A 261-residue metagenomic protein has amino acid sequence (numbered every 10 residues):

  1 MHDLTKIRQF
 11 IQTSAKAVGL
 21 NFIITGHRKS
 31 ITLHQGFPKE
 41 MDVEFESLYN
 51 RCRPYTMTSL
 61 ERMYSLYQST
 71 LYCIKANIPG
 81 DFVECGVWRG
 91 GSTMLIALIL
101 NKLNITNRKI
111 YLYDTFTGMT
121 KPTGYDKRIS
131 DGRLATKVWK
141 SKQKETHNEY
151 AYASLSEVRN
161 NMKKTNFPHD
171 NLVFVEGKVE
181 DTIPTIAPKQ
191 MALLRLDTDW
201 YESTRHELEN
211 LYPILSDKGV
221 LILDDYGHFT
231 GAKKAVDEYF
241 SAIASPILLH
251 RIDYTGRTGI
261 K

Functional and structural regions predicted by a protein language model:
M1-Y49: Membrane-proximal basic amphipathic "stem/tether" segments
Q9-Q12, Q35, Q68, Q143 (+1 more regions): Residue-identity detector for glutamine
T13, A17-L20, Y72, K164 (+1 more regions): A structural signal for alpha-helix termini and helix-coil/disorder junctions
F37-L60, A76-K261: S-adenosylmethionine/decaboxylated-SAM
S65-N77: Conserved alpha-helix/loop element of class I SAM-dependent methyltransferases that forms part of the SAM/SAH-binding
